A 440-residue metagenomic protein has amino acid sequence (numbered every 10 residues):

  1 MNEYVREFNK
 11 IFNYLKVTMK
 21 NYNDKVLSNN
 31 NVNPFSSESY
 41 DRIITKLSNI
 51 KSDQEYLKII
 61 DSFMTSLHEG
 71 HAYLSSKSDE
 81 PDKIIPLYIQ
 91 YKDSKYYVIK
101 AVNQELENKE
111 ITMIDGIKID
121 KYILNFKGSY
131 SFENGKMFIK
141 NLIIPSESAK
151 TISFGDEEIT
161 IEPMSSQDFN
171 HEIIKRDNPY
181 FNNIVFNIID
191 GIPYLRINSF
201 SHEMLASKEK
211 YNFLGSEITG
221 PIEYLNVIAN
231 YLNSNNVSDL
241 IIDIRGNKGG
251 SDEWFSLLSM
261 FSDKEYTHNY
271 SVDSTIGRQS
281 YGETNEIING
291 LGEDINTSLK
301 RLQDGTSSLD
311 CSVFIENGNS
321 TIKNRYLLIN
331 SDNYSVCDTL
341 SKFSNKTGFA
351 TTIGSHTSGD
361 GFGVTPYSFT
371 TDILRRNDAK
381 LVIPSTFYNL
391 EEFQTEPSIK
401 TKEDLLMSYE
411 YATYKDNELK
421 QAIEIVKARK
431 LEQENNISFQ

Functional and structural regions predicted by a protein language model:
M1-L240, I244-K248, S256-D273, N324-Y326 (+5 more regions): Flexible, low-complexity junctional segments that flank or bridge functional domains
P221-L225, C311, V336-C337: Amphipathic coiled-coil/heptad-repeat helices and related helical stalk/stem segments that mediate oligomerization
G246-S251, N333-Y334: Gly/Ser/Thr-rich loops at beta-strand to alpha-helix junctions that form or flank small-molecule/cofactor-binding
G249-N324, P366-Y367, T371-I373, T386-N389 (+1 more regions): Gly/Ser/Thr-rich loop/hinge elements
T284-N285, E293-D310, N333, T357-S358 (+4 more regions): Cysteine-dependent hydrolase recognition
N324-K346, A350-D360: Extended C-terminal subregions enriched in glycine
G348-F349, N377-L381: A short pocket-lining beta-strand/turn micro-motif at the edge of beta-sheets
P384-N417: Active-site rim recognition segments
